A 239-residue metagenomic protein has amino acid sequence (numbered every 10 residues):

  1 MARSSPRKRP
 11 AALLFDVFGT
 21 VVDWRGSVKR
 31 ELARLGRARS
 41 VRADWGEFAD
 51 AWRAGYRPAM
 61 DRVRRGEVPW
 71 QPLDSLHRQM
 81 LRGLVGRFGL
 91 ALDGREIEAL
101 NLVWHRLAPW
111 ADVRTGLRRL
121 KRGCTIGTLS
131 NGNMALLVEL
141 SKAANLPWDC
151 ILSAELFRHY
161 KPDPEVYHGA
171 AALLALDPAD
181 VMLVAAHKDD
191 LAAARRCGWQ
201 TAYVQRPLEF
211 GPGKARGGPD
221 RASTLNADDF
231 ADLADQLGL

Functional and structural regions predicted by a protein language model:
A2-L13, R114, R118, L129-L239: Asp-based, Mg2+/Mn2+-dependent phosphohydrolase catalytic module
R3-A54, R87: Active-site neighborhood of HAD-like aspartate-dependent phosphohydrolases
D16-G19, L81, T128, A194: Generic structural signal for small/hydrophobic residues in well-ordered secondary structure, especially within
W24, L107-W110, W148: Tryptophan-centric aromatic hotspots in well-structured domains and transmembrane helices
V28-G36, W52-Y56, H77, L100-W104 (+1 more regions): Hydrophobic alpha-helical core bundles mediating ligand binding, dimerization, or RNAP-core interactions
S40, G46-E98: A metal-dependent, Asp-based hydrolase signature
G55, R122-G123, A154: Structured helix-beta-strand junction loops
W70-R78, L90-G127, V138, P164: Short, acidic loop-to-helix structural element flanking the phosphoryl-transfer center in phosphate-processing enzymes
